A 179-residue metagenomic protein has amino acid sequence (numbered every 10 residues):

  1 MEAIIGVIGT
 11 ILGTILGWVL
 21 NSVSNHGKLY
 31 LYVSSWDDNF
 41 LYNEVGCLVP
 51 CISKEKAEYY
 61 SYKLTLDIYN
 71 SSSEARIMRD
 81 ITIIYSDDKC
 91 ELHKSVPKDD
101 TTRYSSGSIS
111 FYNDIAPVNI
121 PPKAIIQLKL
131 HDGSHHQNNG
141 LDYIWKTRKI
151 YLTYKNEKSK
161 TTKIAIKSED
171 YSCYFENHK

Functional and structural regions predicted by a protein language model:
M1-I166, D170-K179: Membrane-aqueous junction of the first/signal-anchor transmembrane helix in small integral membrane proteins
